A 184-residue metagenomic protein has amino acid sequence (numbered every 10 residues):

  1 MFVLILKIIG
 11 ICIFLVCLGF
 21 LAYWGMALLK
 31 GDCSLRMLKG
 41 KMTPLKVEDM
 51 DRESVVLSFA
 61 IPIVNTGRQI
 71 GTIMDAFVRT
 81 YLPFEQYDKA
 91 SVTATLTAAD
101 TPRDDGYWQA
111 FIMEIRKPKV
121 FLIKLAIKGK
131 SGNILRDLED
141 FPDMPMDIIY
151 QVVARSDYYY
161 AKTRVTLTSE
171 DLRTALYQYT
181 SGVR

Functional and structural regions predicted by a protein language model:
M1-K39: N-terminal signal-anchor transmembrane alpha helix of single-pass membrane proteins, serving as the membrane-anchoring
V3-K7, T101-G106, F111-I115, F141-D143 (+1 more regions): Acidic, serine/threonine- and proline-rich intrinsically disordered appendage/tail regions
G25-K117: N-terminal topogenic membrane-targeting module
L57, K119-F121, M144: Hydrophobic core residues within well-ordered beta-strands of beta-rich domains
I61-G67, T80-F84, L125-S131, I148-S156: Beta-strand elements of well-folded, non-transmembrane domains
A76-F84, K117-A126, Q178-R184: Short, highly charged low-complexity linear segments
F111-E139: Low-complexity, intrinsically disordered segments enriched in Ser/Thr together with acidic residues
